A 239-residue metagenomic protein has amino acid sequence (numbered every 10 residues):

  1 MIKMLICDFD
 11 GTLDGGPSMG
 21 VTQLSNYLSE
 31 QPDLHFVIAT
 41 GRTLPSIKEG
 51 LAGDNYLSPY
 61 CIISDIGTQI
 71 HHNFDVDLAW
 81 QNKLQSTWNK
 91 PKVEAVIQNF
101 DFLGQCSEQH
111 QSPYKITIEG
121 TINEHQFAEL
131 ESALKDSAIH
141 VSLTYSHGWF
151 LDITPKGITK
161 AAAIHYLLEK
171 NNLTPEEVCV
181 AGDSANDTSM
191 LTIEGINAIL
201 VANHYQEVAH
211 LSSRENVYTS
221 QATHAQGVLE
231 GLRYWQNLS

Functional and structural regions predicted by a protein language model:
M1-S18, L191: Asp-based phosphoryl-transfer active-site loop
M4-I6, C61, C179: Hydrophobic "anchor" residues on beta-strands that sit immediately upstream of conserved functional sites
G11, R42, D183-S184: Active-site metal-binding loops of divalent metal-dependent hydrolases
S18-H110: Active-site phosphate-binding/coordination module
I47, E124-F127, Q206-A209: Short, charged/polar "capping" segments at the starts of alpha-helices and the immediately preceding loops
E94-E194: Conserved acidic, metal-coordinating active-site core of Asp-based, Mg2+-dependent phosphoryl-transfer enzymes
T154, A161-S239: Mg2+-dependent phosphoryl-transfer enzymes with acidic/Ser/Thr/Gly-rich catalytic loops
